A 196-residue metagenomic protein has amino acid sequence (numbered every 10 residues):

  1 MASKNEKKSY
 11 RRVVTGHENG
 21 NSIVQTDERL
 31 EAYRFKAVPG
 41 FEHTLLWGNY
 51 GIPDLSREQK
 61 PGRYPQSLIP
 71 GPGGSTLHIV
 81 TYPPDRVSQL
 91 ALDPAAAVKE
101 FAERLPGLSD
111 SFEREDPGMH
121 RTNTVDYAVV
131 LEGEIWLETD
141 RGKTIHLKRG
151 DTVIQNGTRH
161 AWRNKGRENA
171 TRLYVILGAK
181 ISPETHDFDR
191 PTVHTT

Functional and structural regions predicted by a protein language model:
M1-P65: N-terminal leader/capping segments at the start of a protein or of a new domain
A2-K4, L68, P117-M119: Short Gly/Pro-enriched turn/cap motifs at secondary-structure boundaries
G16-H17, S22-I23, K165-T196: Double-stranded beta-helix
Q25, E138, I154-Q155: A generic structural signal for residues embedded in beta-strands
R29, L77-T122, N156-R159: Conserved short histidine dyad/triad with adjacent acidic residue
G51-P61, S67-G71, V80, G178-H194: Non-heme Fe(II)/2-oxoglutarate
S75-T76, G142-T144, K148-D151, G157-I181: Ligand-binding loop in jelly-roll beta-barrel domains
R114-K148, D187: A short beta-strand-loop-beta hairpin characteristic of the jelly-roll/cupin
